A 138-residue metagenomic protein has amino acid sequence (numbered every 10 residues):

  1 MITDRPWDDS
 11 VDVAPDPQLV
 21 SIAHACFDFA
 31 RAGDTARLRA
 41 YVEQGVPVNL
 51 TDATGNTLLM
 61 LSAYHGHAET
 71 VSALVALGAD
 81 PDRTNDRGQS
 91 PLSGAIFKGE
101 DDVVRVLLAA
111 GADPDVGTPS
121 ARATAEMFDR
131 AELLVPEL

Functional and structural regions predicted by a protein language model:
M1-Q44: Intrinsically disordered, low-complexity regulatory segments in ankyrin-centric signaling systems
R37, E69-T70, D102-V103, R130-L134: Conserved ankyrin/ankyrin-like repeat signature
